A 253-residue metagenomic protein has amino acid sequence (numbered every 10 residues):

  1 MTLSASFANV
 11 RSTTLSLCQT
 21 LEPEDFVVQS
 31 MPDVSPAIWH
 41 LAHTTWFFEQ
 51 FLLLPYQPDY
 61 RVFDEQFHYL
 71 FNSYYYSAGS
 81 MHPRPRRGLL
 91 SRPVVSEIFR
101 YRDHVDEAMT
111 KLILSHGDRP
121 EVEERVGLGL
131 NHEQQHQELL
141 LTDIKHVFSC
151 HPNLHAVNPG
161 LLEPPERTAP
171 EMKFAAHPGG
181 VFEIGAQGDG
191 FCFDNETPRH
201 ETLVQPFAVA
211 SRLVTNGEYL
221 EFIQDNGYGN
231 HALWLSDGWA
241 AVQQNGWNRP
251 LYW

Functional and structural regions predicted by a protein language model:
T2, S6, L15-L21, D25 (+4 more regions): Extended beta-strand/loop cores of jelly-roll/beta-sandwich
